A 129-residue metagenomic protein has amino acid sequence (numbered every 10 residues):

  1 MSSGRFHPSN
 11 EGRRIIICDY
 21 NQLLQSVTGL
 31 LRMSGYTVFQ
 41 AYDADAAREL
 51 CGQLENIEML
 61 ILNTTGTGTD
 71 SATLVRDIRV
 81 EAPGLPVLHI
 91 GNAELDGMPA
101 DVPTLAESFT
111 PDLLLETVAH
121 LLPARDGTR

Functional and structural regions predicted by a protein language model:
M1-L30, S34, N56, V80 (+3 more regions): Non-catalytic signal-transmission and effector/linker regions of two-component phosphorelay proteins
C18-N21, L62-G66, I90-N92, E107: Structural motif
F39: Conserved beta-strand positions in the Rossmann-like core of class I SAM-dependent methyltransferases
Y42-M59: Acidic, metal-coordinating helix/loop segments flanking the phosphotransfer/catalytic sites of two-component signaling
A46, T67, A93-G97: Negatively charged, flexible loop motifs adjacent to catalytic sites in prokaryotic signal transduction proteins
I57-E81: Conserved phosphotransfer microenvironments
L60, R79, P83-D96, L105: A short, hydrophobic beta-strand element within the central beta-sheet of small alpha/beta folds
